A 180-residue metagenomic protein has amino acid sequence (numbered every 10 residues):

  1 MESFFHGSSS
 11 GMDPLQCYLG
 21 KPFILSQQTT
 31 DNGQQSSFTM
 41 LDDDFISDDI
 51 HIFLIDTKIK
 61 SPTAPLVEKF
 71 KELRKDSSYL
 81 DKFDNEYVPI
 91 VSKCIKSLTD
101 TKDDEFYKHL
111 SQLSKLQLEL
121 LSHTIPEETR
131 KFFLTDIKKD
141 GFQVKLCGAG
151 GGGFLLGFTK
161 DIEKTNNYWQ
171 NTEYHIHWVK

Functional and structural regions predicted by a protein language model:
S3-S8, M12-A149, L156-K180: C-terminal nucleotide
